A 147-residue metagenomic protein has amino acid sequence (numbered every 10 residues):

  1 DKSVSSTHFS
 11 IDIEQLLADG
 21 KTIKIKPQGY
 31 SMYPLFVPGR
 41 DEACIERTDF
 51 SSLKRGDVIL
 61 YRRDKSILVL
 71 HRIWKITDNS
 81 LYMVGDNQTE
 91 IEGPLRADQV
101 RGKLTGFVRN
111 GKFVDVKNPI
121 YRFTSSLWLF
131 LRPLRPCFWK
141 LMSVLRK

Functional and structural regions predicted by a protein language model:
D1-K147: Extended hydrophobic leader/signal-anchor segments used for secretion and membrane insertion
